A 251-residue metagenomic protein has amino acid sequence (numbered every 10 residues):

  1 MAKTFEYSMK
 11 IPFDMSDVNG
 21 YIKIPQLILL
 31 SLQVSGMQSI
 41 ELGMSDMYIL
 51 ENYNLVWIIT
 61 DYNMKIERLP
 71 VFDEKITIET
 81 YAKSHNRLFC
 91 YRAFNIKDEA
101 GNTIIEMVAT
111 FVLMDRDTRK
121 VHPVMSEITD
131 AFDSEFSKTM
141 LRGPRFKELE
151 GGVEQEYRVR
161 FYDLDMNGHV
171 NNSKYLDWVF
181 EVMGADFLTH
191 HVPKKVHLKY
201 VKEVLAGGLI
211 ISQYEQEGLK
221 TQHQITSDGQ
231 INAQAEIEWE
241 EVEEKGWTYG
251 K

Functional and structural regions predicted by a protein language model:
M1-I59, E106-V108, M114-V192, W247-K251: Hot-dog-fold acyl-thioester-processing enzymes
A2-Y7, K65-I66, P70-K147, Y200 (+2 more regions): HotDog/MaoC-like acyl-thioester-processing domains
N54-L69, H191-E203: Small beta-barrel nucleic-acid-binding modules, principally OB-folds
Y157-W239, E244: Acidic/His-leaning functional-site neighborhoods
